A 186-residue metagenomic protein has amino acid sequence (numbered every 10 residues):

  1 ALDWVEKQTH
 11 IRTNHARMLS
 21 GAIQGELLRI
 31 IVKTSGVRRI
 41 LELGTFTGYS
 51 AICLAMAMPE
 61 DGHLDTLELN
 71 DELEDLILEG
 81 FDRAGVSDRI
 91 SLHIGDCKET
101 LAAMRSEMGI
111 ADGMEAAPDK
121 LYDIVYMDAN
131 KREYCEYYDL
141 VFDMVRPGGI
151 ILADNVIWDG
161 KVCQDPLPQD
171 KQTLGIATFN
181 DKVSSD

Functional and structural regions predicted by a protein language model:
A1-I124, K131-L152, V156-D186: A short alpha-helical cap/connector motif
